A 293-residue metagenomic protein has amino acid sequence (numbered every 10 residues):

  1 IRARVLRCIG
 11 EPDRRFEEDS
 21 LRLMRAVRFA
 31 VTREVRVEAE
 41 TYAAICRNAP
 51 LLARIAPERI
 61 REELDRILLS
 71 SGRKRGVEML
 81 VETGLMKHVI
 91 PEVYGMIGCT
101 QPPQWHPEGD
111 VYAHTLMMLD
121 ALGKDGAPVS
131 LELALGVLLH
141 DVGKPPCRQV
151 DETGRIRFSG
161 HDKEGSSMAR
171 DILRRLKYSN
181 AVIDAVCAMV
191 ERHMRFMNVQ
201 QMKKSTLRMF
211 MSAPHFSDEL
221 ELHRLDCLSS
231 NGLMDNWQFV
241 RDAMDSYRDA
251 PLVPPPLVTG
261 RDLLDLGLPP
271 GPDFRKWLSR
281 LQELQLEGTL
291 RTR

Functional and structural regions predicted by a protein language model:
I1-L138, V142-G160, E164-Y178, P272-Q285 (+1 more regions): Glycine- and charge-enriched loop/helix tracts that form the active or gating conduit in phosphate/cation-handling
V27, V77-E78, R170, C187 (+2 more regions): Short glycine-/small-residue-rich flexible loop motifs, especially phosphate/cofactor-binding loops
A43, A53-P57, R148-Q149, D226 (+2 more regions): A short alpha-helix capping/helix-coil boundary motif
Q101-P107, Y178-M234, D249: Histidine/acidic-rich helix-loop-helix segments that form or flank divalent-metal centers in metalloenzyme catalytic
S130-A134, L139, H215-L222, V253-G260: Active-site lining segments that contact anionic ligands and/or coordinate catalytic metals
L131, K203-T206, P270: Residue-level recognition of alpha-helical structural elements
G165, V190, D226, L263 (+2 more regions): Hydrophobic, well-ordered secondary-structure elements that form the walls of internal hydrophobic environments
Q200-Q201, N231-R293: Terminal helices and disordered tails flanking the catalytic cores of nucleotide-processing hydrolases
